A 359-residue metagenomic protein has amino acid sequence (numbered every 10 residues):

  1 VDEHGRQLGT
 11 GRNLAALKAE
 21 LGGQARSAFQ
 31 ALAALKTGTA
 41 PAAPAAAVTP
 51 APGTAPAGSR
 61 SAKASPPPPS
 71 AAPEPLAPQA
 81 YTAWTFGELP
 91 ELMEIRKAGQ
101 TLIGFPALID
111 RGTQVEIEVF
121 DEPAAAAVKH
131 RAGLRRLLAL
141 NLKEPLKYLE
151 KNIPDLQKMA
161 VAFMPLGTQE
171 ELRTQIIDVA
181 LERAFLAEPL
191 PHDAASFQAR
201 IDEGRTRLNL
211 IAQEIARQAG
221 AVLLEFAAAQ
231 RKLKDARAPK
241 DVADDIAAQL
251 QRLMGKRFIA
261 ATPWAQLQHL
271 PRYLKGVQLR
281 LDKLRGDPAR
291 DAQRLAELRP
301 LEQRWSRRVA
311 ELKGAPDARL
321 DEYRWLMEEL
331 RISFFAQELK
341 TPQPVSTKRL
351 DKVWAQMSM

Functional and structural regions predicted by a protein language model:
V1-M359: A positional "C-terminalness" feature that preferentially activates on distal terminal regions of long, nucleic
